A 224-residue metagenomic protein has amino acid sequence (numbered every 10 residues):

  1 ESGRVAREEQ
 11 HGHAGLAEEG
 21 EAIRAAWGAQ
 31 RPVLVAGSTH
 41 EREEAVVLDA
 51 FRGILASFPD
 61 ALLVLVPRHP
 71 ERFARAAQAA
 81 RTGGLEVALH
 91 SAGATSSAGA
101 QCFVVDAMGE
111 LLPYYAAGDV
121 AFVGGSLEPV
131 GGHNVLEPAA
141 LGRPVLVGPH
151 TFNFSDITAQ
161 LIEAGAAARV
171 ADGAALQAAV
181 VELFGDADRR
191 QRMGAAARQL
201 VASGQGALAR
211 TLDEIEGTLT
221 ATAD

Functional and structural regions predicted by a protein language model:
E1-D224: Nucleotide-activated sugar donor-binding and catalytic core shared by glycosyltransferases and related lipid-linked
